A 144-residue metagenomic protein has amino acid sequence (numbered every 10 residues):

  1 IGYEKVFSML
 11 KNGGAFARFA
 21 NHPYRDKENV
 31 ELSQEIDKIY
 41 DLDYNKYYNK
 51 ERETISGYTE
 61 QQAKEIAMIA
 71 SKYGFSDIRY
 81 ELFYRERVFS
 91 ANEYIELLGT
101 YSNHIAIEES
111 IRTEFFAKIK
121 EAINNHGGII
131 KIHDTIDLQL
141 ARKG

Functional and structural regions predicted by a protein language model:
G2-V6: Short, conserved SAM-binding segment of the class I
F7, K11-Y84: Conserved catalytic/acceptor-binding region of the Class I
G57-G144: Conserved Class I S-adenosyl-L-methionine
